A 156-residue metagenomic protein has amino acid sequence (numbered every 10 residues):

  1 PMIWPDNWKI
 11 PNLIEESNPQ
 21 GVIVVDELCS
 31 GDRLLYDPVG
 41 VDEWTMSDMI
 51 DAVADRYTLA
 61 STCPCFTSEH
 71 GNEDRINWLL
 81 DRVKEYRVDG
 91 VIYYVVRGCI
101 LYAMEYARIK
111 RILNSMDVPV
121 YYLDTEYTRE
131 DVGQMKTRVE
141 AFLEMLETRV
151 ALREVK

Functional and structural regions predicted by a protein language model:
P1-W4, V95-V96: Structural motif
I3-G71, R75-L79: Redox- and metal-dependent alpha/beta enzyme cores, enriched for Fe-S-associated oxidoreductases and cofactor-handling
E16-S17, D42, D48, R56-Y57 (+1 more regions): Hydrophobic alpha/beta core scaffold segments
